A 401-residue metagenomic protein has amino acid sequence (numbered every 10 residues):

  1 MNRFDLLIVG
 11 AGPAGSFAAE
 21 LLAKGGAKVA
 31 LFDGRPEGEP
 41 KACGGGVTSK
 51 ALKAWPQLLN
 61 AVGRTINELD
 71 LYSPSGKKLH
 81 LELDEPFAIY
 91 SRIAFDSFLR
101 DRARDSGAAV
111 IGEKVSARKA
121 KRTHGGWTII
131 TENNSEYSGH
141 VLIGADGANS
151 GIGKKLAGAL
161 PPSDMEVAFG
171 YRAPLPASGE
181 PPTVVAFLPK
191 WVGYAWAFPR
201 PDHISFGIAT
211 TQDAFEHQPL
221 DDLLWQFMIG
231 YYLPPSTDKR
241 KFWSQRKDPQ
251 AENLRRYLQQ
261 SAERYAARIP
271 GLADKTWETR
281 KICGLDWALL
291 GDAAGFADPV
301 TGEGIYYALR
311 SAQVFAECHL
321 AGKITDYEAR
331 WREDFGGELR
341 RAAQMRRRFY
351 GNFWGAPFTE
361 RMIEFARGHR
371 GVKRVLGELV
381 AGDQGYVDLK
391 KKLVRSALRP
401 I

Functional and structural regions predicted by a protein language model:
N2-L6: Extreme N-terminal starter segment of soluble prokaryotic enzymes
L7, A11, L21-A42: Glycine-rich FAD pyrophosphate-binding loop
A11, G25, R102-W243, G295: Predominantly flavin-linked oxidoreductase catalytic cores and closely associated redox partners
G15-S16: N-terminal Rossmann-fold NAD(P) dinucleotide-binding loop
L31, G144, L290: Generic enzyme active-site microenvironment
S49-R100: A conserved beta-strand/loop capping segment in the N-terminal third of enzymes that catalyze redox or closely related
A117, E136, A214-C318, I324-D326: FAD/FMN-dependent oxidoreductases across multiple families
E317-I401: C-terminal helical "tail/cap" subdomain of flavin- and related membrane-associated enzymes
